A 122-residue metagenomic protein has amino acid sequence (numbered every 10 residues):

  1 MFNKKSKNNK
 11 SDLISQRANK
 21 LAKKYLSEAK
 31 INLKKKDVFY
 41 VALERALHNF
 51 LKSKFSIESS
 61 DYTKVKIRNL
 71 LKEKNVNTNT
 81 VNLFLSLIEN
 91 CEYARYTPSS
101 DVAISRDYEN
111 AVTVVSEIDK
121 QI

Functional and structural regions predicted by a protein language model:
M1-I122: Solvent-exposed, low-complexity, intrinsically disordered, charge-rich segments adjacent to transmembrane helices
